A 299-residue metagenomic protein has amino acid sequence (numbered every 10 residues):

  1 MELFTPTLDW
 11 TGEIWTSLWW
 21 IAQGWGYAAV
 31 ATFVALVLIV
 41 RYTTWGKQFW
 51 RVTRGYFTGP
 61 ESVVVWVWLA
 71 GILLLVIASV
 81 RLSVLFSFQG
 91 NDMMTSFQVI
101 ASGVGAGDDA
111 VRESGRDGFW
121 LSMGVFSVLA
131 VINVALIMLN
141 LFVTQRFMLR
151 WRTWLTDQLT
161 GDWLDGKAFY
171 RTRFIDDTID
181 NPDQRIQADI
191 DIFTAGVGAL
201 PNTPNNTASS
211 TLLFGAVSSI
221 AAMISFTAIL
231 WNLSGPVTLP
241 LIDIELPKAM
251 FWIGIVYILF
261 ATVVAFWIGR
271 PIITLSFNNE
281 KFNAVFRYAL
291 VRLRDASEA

Functional and structural regions predicted by a protein language model:
M1-F86, D92-F126, N140, T144 (+4 more regions): Membrane-integrated ABC transporters
S62-V64, L69, D165-A168, Y288-A299: Cytosolic juxtamembrane regulatory segments of multi-pass membrane proteins
I77, I132, L200-S276: Transmembrane helices of ABC transporter permease
L121-W163: Glycine/proline-rich, flexible active-site/cofactor-binding loop segments that harbor closely spaced acidic
Q145-G161, L241-P247, I253-E298: Cytoplasmic coupling helices
T156, L164, A195, A221-A228: Membrane-embedded alpha-helical core segments of multi-pass
W163-L164, R185, I192-F193, F277 (+1 more regions): Hydrophobic transmembrane alpha-helices and immediately adjacent juxtamembrane helices of multi-pass inner-membrane
